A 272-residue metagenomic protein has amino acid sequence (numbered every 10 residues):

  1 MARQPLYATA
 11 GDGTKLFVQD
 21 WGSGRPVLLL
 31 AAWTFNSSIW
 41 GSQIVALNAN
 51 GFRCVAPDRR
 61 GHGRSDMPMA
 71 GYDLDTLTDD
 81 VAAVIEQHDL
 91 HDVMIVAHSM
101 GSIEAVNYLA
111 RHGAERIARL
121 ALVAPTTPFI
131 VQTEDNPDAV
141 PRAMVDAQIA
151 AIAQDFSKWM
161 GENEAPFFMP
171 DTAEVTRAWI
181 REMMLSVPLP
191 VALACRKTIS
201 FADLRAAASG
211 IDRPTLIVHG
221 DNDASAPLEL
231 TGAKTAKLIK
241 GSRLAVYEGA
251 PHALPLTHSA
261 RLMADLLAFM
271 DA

Functional and structural regions predicted by a protein language model:
M1-L28, A49-F52, L90-H91, A118 (+3 more regions): Alpha/beta-hydrolase fold catalytic core
A10-A70: Conserved HGGG/HGGXW glycine-rich cap/lid loop of the alpha/beta-hydrolase fold
G11, A49, R53-M100, N107-L109 (+2 more regions): Active-site loop/oxyanion-hole signature of alpha/beta-hydrolase fold enzymes
T34, R59-G63, S102, T127 (+1 more regions): Alpha/beta-hydrolase active-site loop signature
V106-A151: Flexible "cap/lid" loop of the alpha/beta hydrolase fold
V131-V140, A150-S209: Conserved alpha/beta-hydrolase catalytic His-Asp/Glu region
G210-A250: Conserved loop-alpha-helix segment in the C-terminal half of the alpha/beta-hydrolase fold that carries the catalytic
G241-A272: Catalytic active-site module of serine/aspartate enzymes centered on a nucleophile-bearing elbow/loop
